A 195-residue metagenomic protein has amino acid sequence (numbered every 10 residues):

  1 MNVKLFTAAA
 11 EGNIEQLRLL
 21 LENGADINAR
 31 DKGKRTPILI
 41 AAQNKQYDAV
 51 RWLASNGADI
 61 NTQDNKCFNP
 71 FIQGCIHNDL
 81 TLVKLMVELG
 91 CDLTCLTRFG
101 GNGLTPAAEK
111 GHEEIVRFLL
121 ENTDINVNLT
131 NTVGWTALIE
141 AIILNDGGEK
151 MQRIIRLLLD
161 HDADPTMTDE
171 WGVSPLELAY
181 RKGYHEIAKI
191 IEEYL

Functional and structural regions predicted by a protein language model:
M1-K4, I143, K150, I154 (+3 more regions): Ankyrin-repeat-protein effector appendages
Q16, D48-A49, T81-L82, E114-I115 (+2 more regions): Conserved ankyrin/ankyrin-like repeat signature
R18-D26, R51-D59, K84-D92, R117-N126 (+2 more regions): Ankyrin repeat domain, specifically the short helix-to-loop turn at the C-terminus of the second helix of each repeat
